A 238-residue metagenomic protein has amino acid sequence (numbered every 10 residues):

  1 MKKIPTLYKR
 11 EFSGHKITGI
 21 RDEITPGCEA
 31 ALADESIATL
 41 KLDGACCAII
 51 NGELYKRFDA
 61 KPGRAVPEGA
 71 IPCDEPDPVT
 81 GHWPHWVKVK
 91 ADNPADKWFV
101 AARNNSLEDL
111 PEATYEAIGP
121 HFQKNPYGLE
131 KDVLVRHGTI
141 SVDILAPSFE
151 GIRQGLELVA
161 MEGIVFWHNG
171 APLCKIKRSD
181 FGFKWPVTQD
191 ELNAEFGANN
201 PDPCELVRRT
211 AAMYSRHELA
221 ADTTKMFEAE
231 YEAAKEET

Functional and structural regions predicted by a protein language model:
M1-T238: Core nucleotide-handling region used for phosphoryl-transfer chemistry
